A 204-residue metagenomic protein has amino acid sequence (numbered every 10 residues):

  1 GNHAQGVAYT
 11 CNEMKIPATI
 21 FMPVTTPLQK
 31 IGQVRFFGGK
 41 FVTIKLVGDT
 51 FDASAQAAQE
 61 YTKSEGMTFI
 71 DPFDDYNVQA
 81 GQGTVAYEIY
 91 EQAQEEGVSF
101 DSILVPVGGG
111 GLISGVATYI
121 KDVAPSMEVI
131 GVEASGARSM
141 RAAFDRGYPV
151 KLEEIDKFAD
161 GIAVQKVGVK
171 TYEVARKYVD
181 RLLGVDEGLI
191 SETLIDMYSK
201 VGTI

Functional and structural regions predicted by a protein language model:
N2-I204: PLP-dependent amino-acid enzyme catalytic core
